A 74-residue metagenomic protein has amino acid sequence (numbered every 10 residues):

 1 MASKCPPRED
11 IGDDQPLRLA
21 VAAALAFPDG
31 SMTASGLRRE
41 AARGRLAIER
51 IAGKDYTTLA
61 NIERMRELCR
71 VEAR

Functional and structural regions predicted by a protein language model:
M1-A34, L68: Polyanion-binding surface elements
I11, I48-I51, I62: Weak global preference for isoleucine
A26-Y56: Major-groove DNA-recognition helix of helix-turn-helix-type DNA-binding domains
I62-L68: Short, charged/polar, Gly/Pro-enriched secondary-structure boundary elements
E72-R74: Cytochrome P450 catalytic domain signature, combining two hallmark sequence patches
